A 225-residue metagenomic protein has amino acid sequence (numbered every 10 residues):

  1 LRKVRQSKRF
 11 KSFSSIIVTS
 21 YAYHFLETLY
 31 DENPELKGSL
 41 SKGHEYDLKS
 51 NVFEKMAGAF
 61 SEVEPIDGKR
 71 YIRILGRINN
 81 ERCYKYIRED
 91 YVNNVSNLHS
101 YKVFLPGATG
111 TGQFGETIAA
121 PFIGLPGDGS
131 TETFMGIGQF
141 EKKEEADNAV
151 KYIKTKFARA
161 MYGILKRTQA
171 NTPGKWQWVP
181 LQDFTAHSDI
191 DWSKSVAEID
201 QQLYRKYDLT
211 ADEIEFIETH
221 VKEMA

Functional and structural regions predicted by a protein language model:
L1-T131, G138-I190, K194-A211: C-terminal substrate-recognition regions of SAM-dependent nucleic acid methyltransferases
D212-A225: Short, amphipathic C-terminal "tail helix"
